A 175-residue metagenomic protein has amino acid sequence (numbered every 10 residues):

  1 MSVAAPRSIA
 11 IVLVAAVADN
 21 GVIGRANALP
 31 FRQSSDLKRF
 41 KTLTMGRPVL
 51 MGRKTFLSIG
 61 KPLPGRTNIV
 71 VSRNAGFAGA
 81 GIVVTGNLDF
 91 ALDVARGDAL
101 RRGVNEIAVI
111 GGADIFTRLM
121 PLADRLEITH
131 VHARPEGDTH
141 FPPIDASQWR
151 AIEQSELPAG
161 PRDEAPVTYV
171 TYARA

Functional and structural regions predicted by a protein language model:
S2-A175: Enzymes that bind and transform nitrogen-containing heteroaromatic metabolites
